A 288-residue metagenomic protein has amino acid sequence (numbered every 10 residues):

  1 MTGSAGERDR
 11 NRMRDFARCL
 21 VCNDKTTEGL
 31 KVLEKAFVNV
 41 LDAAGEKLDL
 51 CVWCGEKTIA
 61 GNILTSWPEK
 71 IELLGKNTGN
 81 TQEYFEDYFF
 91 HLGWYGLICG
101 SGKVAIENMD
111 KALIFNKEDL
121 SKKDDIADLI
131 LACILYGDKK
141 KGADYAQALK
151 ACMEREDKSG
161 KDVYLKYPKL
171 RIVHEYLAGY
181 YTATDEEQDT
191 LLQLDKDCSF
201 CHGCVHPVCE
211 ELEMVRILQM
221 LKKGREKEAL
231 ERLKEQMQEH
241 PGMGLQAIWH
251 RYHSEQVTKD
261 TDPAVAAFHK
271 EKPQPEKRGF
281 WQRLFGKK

Functional and structural regions predicted by a protein language model:
M1, E28-A36, A60-N77, K103-L113 (+4 more regions): Alpha-helical repeat scaffolds
A5-G6, V40-L48, E118-D125, M153-K166 (+2 more regions): Boundary/linker segments of alpha-helical solenoid repeat arrays
D15, E46-D49, D87-H91, D128-L131 (+3 more regions): "A position-specific structural signal for the A-helix of alpha-solenoid helical repeats
L20, G96, C133, Y181-T182 (+1 more regions): Residue at a conserved register position within TPR or TPR-like alpha-solenoid repeats
F89-L92, G96, N108: TPR/Sel1-like alpha-solenoid repeat signature
I172-D185, K196, H202: Alpha-helical adaptor scaffolds
E276-K288: Polybasic, Ser/Thr-rich amphipathic helices
